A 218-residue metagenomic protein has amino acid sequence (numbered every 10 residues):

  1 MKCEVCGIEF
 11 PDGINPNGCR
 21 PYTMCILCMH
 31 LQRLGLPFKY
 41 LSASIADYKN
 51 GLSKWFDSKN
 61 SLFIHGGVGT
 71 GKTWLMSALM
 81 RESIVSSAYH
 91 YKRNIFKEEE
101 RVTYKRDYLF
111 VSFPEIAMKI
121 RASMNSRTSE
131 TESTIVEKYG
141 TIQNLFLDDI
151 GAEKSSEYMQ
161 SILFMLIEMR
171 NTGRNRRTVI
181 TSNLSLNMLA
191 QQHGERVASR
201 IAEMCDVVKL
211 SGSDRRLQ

Functional and structural regions predicted by a protein language model:
M1-K54, V207-V208, G212, Q218: A short, basic N-terminal segment
K59, I142-Q143, M204-C205: Short, well-ordered alpha-helix to beta-strand connector turns
K59-A78: Walker A/P-loop nucleotide-binding motif
S61-F63, D107-Y108, N144, R177-V179: Residue-level preference for the first positions of well-ordered beta-strands
S77-V85: GG-anchored amphipathic helix commonly corresponding to the ABC/SMC/Rad50 NBD signature/C-loop
M80, T103-K105, I116-S123, I150-Q218: Replace "adjacent to P-loop NTPase cores in ATP/GTP-dependent enzymes" with "adjacent to NTP-binding cores
I84-T141, E157: Short glycine-rich substrate-engagement loop in P-loop NTPases that contacts/grips substrate
